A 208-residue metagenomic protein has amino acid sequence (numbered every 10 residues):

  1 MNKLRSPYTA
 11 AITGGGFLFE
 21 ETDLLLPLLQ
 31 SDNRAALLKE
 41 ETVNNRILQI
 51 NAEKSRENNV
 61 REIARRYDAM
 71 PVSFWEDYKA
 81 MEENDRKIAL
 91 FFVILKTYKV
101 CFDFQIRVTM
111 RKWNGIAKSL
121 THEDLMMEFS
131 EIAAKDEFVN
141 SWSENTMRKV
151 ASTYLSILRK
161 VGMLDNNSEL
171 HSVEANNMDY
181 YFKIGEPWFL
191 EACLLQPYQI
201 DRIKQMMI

Functional and structural regions predicted by a protein language model:
M1-I88: Eukaryotic partner-binding/assembly regions in large regulatory complexes
A11-F19, D23-L24, L28, D32 (+4 more regions): Leucine-rich, amphipathic alpha-helical/linker segments
S31-D32, A117-L120: Short capping segments at the starts of secondary-structure elements
A89-F92, K96-K118: Positively charged, polyanion-binding regions of nucleic-acid-associated proteins
V108, I132-D136, V161: A short secondary-structure junction motif
S130-V150: Short, positively charged loop/turn segments that connect secondary-structure elements
S143-I208: Accessory, usually C-terminal, subdomains that scaffold auxiliary metal cofactors
